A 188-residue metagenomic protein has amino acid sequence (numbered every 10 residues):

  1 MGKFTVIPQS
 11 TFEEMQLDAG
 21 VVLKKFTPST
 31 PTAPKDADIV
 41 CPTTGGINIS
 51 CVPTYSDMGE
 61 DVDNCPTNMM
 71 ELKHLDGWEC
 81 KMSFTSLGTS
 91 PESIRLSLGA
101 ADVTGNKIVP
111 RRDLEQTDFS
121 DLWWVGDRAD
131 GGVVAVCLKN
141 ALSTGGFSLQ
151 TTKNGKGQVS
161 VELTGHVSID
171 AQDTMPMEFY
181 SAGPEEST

Functional and structural regions predicted by a protein language model:
G2-I94, N140-Q158: Solvent-exposed edge beta-strands and adjacent loop segments that serve as assembly or binding interfaces
T5, L23, N48-I49, V62 (+6 more regions): Polar low-complexity intrinsically disordered regions enriched in Ser/Thr and small residues
D18, T43-T44, D57, V103 (+5 more regions): Intrinsically disordered, low-complexity segments enriched in small/polar residues
G20, G59, D63, K73 (+4 more regions): Intrinsically disordered, low-complexity regions of eukaryotic proteins
K81-T85, D121-W123, S160-T164: Beta-strand secondary-structure signal
P91-K139: Short helix-loop boundary/capping segments
V134-T188: Mixed-charge, glycine-accented linear interaction segment located at domain edges/termini
